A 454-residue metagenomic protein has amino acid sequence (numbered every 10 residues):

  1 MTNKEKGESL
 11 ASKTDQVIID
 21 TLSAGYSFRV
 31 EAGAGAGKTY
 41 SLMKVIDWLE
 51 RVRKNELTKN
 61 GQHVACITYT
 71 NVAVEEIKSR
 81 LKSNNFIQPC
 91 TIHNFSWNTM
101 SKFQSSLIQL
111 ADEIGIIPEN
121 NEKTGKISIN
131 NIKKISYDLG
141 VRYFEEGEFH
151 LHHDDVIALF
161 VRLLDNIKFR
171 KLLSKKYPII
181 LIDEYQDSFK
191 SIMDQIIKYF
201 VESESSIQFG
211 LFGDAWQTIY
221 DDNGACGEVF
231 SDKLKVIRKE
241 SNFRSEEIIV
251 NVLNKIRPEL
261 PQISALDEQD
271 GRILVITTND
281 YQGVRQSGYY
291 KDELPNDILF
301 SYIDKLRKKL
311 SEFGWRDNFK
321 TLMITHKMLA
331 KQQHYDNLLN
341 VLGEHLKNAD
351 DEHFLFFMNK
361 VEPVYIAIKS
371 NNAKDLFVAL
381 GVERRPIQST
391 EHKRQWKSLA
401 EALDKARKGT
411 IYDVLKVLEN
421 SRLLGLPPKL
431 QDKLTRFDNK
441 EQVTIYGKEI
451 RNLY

Functional and structural regions predicted by a protein language model:
M1-Y454: The feature marks helicase ATPase cores and/or their adjacent C-terminal helical subdomains in SF1/SF2/AAA+ helicases
